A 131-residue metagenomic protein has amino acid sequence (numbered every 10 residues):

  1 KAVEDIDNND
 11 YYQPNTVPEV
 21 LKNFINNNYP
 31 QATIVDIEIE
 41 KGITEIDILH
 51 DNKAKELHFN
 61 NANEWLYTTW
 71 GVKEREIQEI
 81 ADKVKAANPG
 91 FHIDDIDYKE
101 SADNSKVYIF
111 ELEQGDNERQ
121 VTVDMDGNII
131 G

Functional and structural regions predicted by a protein language model:
K1-N8: Bacterial Sec-dependent N-terminal signal peptides
A2, D82-Y108, L112-Q114, T122-G131: Flexible "stalk/tail and boundary" regions
N8-N9, T68: Short, contiguous strand/loop micro-motifs
Y11-T33, V72-Y98: Short, non-transmembrane alpha-helical segments in secretory-pathway proteins
P30, G42, A62-E64, P89 (+1 more regions): Disulfide-stabilized cysteine-rich extracellular repeat microdomains
T33-E56, N104-V121, I129: Exposed beta-strand-loop-beta-strand "reactive/processing" segments of non-cytosolic proteins
N52, L57-L66, W70-E74, T122-G131: Extended intrinsically disordered, low-complexity coil regions enriched in Ser, Thr, Gly, Ala and often Pro
